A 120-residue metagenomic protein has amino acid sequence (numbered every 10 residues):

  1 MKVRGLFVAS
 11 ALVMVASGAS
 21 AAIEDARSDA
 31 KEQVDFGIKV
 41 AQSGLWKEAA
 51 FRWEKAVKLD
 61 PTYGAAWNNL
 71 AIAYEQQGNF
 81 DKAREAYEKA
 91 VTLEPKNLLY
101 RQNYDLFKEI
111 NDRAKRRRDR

Functional and structural regions predicted by a protein language model:
A30-K31, G64-A65, L98-L99: Helix-start (N-cap) detector for alpha-helical repeat units in TPR-like alpha-solenoids, especially tetratricopeptide
